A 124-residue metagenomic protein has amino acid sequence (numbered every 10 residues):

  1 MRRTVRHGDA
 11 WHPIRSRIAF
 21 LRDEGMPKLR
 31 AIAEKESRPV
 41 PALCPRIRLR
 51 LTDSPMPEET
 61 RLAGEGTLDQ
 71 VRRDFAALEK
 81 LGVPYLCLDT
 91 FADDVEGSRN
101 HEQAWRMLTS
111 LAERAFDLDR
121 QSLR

Functional and structural regions predicted by a protein language model:
M1-R124: Active-site-adjacent structural elements that line small-molecule/cofactor binding pockets in enzymes
